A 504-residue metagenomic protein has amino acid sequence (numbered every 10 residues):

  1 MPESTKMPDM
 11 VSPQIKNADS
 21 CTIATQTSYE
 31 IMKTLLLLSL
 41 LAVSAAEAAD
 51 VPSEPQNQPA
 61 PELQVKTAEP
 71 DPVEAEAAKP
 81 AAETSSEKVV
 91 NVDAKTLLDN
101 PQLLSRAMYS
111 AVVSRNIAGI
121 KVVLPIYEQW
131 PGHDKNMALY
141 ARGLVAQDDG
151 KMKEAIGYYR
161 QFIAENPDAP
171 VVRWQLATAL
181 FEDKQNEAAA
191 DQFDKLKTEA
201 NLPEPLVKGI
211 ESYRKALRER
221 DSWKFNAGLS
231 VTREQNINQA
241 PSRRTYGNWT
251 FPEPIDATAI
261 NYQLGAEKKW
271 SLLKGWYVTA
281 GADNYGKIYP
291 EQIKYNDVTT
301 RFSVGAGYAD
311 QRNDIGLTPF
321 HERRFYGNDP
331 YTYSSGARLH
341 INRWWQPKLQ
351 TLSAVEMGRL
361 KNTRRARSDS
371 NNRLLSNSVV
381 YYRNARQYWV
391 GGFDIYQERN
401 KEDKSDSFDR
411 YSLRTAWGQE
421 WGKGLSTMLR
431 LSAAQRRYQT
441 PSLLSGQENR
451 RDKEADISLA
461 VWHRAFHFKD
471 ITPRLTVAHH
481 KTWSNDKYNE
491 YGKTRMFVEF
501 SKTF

Functional and structural regions predicted by a protein language model:
E3-T5: Intrinsic low-complexity, disordered N-terminal segments enriched in polar/charged/small residues
V11-S12: Cationic, amphipathic, low-complexity segments that mediate targeting or membrane/lipid association
I31-E47: Gram-negative bacterial Sec-dependent N-terminal signal peptides
D50-V92, M108-Y127, Y140-F504: Gram-negative and organellar
T96-L97, G132, N166: Inter-repeat boundary and helix-capping residues of tandem alpha-helical solenoids
